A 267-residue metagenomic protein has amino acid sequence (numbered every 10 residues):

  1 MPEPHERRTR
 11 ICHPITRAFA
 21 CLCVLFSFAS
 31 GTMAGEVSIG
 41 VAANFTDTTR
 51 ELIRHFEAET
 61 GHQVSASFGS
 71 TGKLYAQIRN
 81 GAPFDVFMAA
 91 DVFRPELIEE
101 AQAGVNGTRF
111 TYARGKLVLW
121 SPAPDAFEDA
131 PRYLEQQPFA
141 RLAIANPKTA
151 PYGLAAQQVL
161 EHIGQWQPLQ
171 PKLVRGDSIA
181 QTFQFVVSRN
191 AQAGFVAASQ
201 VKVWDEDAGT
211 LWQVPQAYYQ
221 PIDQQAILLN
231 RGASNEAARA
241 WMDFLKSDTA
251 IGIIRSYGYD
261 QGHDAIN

Functional and structural regions predicted by a protein language model:
M1-P14: N-terminal secretory signal peptides that target proteins for export/translocation
R10, F19-C21, D85: Secreted/extracellular small peptides and ectodomain modules produced from precursors
H13, L25, P124-F127: Short N-terminal or domain-adjacent regulatory/targeting segments
P14-I15, G115: Beta-strand-connecting loop/turn residues
T16-A29: Bacterial N-terminal signal peptides
S30-A34: Sec/Tat signal peptide C-region and signal peptidase I cleavage site
G35-G61, S65-F68, G72-A82, A89-V92 (+3 more regions): Exported/periplasmic ABC-transporter solute-binding proteins
